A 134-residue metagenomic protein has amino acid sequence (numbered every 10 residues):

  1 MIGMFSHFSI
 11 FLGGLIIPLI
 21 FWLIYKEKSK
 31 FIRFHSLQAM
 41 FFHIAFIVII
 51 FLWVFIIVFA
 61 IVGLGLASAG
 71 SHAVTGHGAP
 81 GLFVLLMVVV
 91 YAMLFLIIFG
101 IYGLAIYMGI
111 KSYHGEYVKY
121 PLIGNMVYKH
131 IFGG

Functional and structural regions predicted by a protein language model:
I2-E27, F99, I123-G133: Hydrophobic, aromatic-rich membrane-embedded alpha-helical segments
I2-S9, F42-A45, L86-G100: Physicochemical signature of membrane-embedded alpha-helices that form the seven-helix bundle of GPCRs, emphasizing
L15-S29, L96-Y117: Membrane-cytosol interface at the C-terminal ends of transmembrane alpha helices in small multi-pass membrane proteins
Y25-A45: Amphipathic, cytosolic membrane-interfacial segments at TM-TM junctions
F42, F46-V54: Hydrophobic alpha-helical transmembrane segments in multi-pass membrane proteins
W53-I98: Membrane-helix interface segments in multi-pass membrane proteins
Y113-K119, N125, G134: Eukaryotic polytopic
